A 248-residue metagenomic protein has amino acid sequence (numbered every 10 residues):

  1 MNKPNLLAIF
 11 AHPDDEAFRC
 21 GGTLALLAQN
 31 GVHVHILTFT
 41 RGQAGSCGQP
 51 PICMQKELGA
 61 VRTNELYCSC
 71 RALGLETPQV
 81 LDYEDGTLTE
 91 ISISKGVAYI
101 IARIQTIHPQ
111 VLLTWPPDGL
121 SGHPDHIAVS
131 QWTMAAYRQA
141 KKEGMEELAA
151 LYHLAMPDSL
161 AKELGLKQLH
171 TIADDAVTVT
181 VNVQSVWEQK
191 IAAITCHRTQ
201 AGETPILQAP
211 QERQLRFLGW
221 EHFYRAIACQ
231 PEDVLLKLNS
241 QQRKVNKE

Functional and structural regions predicted by a protein language model:
M1-I107, A135, Q139-E143, V234-N239: Active-site rim/loop-helix segments in enzyme catalytic domains that contact anionic ligands
N2-L7, G86, E90-E248: Metal-dependent de-N-acetylase/amidase catalytic core
